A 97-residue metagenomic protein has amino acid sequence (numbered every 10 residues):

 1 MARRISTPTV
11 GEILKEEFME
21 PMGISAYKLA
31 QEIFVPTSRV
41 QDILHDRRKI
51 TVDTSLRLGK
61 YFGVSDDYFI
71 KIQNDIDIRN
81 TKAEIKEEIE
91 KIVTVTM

Functional and structural regions predicted by a protein language model:
M1-I24, K71: A short, Lys/Arg-rich alpha-helix, primarily the initiator
M19, A30, G59: The alpha-helix within a helix-turn-helix
G23-D42: Short alpha-helical DNA-recognition segment
D42-H45, K71: Base-recognition residues in the alpha-helical recognition helix of bacterial helix-turn-helix
R47-K60: Short, basic-rich loop-to-helix N-cap that marks the start of a DNA-contacting helix
G59-D75: K/E-rich alpha-helical interaction surfaces of small helical-bundle regulatory domains
I70-M97: Short, charged recognition helix plus adjacent turn of helix-turn-helix-like nucleic-acid-binding domains
